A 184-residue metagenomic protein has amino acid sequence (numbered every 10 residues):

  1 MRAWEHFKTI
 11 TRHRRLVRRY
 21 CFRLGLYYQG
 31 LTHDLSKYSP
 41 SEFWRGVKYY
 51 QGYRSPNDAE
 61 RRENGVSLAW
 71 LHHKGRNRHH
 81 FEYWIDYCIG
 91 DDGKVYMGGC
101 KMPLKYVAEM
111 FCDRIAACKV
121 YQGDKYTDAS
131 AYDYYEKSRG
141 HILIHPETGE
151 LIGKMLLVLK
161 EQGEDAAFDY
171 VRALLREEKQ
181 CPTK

Functional and structural regions predicted by a protein language model:
M1-K184: Metal-dependent phosphohydrolase cores
